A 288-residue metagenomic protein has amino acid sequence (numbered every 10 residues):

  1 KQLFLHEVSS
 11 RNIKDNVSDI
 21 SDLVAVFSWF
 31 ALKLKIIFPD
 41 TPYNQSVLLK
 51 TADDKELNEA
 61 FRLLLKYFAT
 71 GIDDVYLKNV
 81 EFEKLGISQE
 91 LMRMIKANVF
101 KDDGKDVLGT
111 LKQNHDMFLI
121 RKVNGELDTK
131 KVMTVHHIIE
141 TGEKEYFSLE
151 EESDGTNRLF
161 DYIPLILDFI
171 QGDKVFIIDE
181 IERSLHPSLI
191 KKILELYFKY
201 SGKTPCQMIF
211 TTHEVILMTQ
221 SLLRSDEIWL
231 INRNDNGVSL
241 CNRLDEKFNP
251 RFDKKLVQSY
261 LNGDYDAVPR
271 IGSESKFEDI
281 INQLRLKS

Functional and structural regions predicted by a protein language model:
K1-K96: Electropositive, glycine-dotted interaction segments that contact anionic polymers or phosphate-rich ligands
S21, K35, T51, D154 (+1 more regions): Phosphate/dinucleotide-binding and metal-coordinating scaffold of catalytic cores in nucleotide-dependent enzymes
D53-L57, K122-N124, E151: Short, contiguous, pocket-lining structural segments that sit at or immediately flank catalytic/ligand-binding sites
N58-L64, F118-K122, I216-T219, E227-I231: Intrinsically disordered, low-complexity boundary segments flanking structured domains
A60-R62, G104-R121, I166, E246-S288: Acidic, Mg2+-coordinating catalytic modules of nucleic-acid enzymes
I72, L127-T129: Sequence-level motif detector for i,i+2 pairs with an aromatic at +2
G86-E126: Mixed-charge, low-complexity intrinsically disordered segments
T129-R270, L284-R285: Switch/communication elements of ASCE P-loop NTPase nucleotide-binding domains
